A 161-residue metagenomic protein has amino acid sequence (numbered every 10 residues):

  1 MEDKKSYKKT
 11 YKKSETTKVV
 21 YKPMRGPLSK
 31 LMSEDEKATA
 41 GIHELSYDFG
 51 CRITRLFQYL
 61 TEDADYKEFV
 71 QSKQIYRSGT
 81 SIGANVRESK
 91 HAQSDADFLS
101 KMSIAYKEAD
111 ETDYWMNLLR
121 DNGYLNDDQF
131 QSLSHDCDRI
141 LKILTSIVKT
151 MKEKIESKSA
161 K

Functional and structural regions predicted by a protein language model:
M1-S81, E88, A92-K161: Short, C-terminally biased terminal segments at protein or domain edges
